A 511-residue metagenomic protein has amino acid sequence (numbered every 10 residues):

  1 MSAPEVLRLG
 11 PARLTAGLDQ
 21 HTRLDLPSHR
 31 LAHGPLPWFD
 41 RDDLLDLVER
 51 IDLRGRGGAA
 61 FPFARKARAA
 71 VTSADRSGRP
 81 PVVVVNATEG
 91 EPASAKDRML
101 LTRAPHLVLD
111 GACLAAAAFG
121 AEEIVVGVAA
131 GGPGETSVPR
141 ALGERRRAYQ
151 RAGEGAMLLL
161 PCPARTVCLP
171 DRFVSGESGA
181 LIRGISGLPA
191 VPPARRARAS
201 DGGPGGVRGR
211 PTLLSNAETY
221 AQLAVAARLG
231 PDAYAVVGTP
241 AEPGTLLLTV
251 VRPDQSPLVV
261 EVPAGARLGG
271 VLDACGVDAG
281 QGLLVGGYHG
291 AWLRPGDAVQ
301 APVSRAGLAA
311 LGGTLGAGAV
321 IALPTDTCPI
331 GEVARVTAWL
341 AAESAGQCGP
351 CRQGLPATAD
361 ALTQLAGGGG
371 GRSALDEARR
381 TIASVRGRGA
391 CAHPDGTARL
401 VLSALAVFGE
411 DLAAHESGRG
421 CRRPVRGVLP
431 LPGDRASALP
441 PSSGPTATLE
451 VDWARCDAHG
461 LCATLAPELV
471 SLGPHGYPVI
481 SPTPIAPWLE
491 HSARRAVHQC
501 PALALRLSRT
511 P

Functional and structural regions predicted by a protein language model:
M1-L45: Cofactor-/ligand-binding subdomain signature composed of acidic, glycine-rich, tryptophan-containing flexible loops
D25-R30, V85-D97, P204-G205, T249-D254: Gly-rich Lys/Arg/Thr-decorated short loops/hinges at beta-loop-alpha junctions or inter-strand turns that position
G34-L47, R79-P81, A87, K96-L101 (+6 more regions): Ferredoxin-type iron-sulfur electron-transfer modules in oxidoreductases and energy-metabolism complexes
E49-A70, D171-R183, A341-Q353, G387-V401: Conserved phosphate/anionic-ligand binding catalytic regions in large, soluble enzymes, centered on
R79, P133-A264, C275-V277: Hydrophobic alpha-helical positions that pack around
L109-A115, V262-A279: Short amphipathic, charge-patterned alpha-helical segments
I124, G276-Y288: Short loop-to-beta-strand transition segments
P350-P356, G396, D457, L461-Y477 (+1 more regions): Iron-sulfur cluster-binding cysteine motifs and their immediate structural context in ferredoxin-like electron-transfer
